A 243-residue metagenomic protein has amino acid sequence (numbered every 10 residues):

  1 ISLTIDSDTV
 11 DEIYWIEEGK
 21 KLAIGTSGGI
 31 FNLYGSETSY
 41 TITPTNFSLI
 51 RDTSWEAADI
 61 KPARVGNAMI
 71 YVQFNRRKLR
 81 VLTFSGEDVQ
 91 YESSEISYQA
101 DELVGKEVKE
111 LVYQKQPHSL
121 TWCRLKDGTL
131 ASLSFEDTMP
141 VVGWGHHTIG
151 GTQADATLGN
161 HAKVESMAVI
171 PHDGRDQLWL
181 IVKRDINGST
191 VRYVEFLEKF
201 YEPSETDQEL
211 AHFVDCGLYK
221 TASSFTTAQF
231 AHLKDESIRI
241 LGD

Functional and structural regions predicted by a protein language model:
I1, L33-T43, S48: Beta-propeller domains
S2-I13, N46-W55: Blade-loop segments of beta-propeller domains
D8-D11, S54-A57, A68, N75-D243: Beta-sheet repeat architectures centered on beta-propellers
W15-F31, S54-L82: Structured, hydrophobic secondary-structure cores that serve as assembly/anchoring elements
T26, Y34-G35, L125-K126: Short acidic-glycine loop/turn motifs at beta-strand connectors
F31-N32, A131: WD40 beta-propeller blade core
